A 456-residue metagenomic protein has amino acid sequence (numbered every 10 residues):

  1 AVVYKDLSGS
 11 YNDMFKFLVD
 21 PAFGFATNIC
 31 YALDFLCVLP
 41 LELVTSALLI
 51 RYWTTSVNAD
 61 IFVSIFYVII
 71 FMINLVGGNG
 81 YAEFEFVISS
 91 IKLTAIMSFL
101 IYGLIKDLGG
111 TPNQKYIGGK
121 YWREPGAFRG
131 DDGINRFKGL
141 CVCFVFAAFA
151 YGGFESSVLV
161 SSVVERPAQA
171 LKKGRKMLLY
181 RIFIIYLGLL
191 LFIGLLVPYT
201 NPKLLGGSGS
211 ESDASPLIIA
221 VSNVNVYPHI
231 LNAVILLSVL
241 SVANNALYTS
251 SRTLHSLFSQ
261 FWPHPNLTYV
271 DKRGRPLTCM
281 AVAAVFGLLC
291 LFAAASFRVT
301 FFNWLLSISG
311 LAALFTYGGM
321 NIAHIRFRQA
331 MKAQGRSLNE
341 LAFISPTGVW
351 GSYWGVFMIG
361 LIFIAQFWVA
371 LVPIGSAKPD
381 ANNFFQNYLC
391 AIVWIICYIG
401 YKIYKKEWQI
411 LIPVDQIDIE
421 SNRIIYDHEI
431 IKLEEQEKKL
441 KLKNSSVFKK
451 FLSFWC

Functional and structural regions predicted by a protein language model:
A1-Y67, F71-L75, G80, V239 (+1 more regions): Hydrophobic transmembrane alpha-helices that form the core helical bundles of multi-pass secondary transporters
Y11-K16, D20, G174, Y180-N244 (+1 more regions): TM-loop-TM module centered on a large, flexible mid-protein loop between adjacent transmembrane helices in multi-pass
N12-L18, L43-V63, V158-P167, K173-L179 (+4 more regions): Helix-loop-helix connectors at the membrane interface of multi-pass transporters/channels
C30-L43, F146, Y151-V163, V226-P265 (+3 more regions): Membrane-helix boundary/coupling elements in multi-pass transport proteins
D60-Y121, G152, R175-L179, L306-G319 (+2 more regions): Membrane-interface loop-to-helix entry segments
S90-N225: Helix-loop-helix junctions that connect adjacent transmembrane segments in multi-pass membrane transporters
L267-R275, Y317-N387, L411, Q416: C-terminal membrane-solvent junction of multi-pass transporters and transport-like membrane proteins
S337, Q409-C456: Non-transmembrane, juxtamembrane loop and terminal tail segments of multi-pass eukaryotic membrane proteins
